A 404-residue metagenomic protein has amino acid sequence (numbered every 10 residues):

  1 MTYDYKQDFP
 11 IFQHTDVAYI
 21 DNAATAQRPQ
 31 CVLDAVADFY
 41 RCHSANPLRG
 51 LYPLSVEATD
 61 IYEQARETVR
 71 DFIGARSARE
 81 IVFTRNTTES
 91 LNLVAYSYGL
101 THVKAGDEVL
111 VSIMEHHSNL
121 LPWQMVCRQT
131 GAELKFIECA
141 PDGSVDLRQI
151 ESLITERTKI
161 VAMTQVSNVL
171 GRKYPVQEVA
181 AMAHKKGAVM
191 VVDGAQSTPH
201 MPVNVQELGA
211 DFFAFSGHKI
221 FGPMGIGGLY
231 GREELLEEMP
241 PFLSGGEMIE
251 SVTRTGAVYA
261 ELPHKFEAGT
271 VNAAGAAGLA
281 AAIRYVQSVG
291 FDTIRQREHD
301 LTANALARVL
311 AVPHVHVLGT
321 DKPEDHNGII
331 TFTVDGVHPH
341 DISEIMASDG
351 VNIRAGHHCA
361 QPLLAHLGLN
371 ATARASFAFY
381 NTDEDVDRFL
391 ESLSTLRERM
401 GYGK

Functional and structural regions predicted by a protein language model:
M1-K404: Pyridoxal 5′-phosphate
